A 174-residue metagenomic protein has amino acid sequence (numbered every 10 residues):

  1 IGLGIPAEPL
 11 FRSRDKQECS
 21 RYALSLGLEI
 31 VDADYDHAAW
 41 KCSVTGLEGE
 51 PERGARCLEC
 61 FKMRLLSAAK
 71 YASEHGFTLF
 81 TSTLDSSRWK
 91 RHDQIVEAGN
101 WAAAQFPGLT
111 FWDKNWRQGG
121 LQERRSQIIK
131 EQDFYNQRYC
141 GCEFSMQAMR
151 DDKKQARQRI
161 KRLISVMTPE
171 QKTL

Functional and structural regions predicted by a protein language model:
L3-L10: Short, small-residue-biased leader/transition segments that mark boundaries at the very start of proteins
D15-I30, R53: Short, structured active-site "lid" loops
A23, G49-E59, I129-E143: A polyampholytic, Gly/Pro-enriched intrinsically disordered region
L26-S43: A conserved beta-strand->alpha-helix junction
K41-P51: Short, basic/glycine-rich phosphate-binding loops at helix/coil junctions that contact nucleotide phosphates
E50-Q118: Active-site adenylate/phosphate-handling loop in enzymes that bind or generate adenylated species
Q94-L174: Auxiliary Fe-S-binding modules of radical SAM enzymes
